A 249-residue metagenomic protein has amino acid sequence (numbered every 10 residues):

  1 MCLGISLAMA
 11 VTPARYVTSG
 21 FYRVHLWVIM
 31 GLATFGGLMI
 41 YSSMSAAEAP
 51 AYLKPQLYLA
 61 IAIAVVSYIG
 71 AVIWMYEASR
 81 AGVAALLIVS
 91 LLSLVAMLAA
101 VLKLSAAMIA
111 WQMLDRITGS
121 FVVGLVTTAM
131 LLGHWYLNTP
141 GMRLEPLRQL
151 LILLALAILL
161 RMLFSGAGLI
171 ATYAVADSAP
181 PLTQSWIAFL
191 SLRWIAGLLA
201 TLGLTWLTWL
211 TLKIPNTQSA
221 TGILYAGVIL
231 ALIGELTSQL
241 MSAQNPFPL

Functional and structural regions predicted by a protein language model:
M1-P140, P146-A167, I187-P248: Polytopic transmembrane helical bundles with strong interfacial aromatic enrichment
W135, T139-R143, Y173-Q184: Membrane-interface interhelical connector segments
